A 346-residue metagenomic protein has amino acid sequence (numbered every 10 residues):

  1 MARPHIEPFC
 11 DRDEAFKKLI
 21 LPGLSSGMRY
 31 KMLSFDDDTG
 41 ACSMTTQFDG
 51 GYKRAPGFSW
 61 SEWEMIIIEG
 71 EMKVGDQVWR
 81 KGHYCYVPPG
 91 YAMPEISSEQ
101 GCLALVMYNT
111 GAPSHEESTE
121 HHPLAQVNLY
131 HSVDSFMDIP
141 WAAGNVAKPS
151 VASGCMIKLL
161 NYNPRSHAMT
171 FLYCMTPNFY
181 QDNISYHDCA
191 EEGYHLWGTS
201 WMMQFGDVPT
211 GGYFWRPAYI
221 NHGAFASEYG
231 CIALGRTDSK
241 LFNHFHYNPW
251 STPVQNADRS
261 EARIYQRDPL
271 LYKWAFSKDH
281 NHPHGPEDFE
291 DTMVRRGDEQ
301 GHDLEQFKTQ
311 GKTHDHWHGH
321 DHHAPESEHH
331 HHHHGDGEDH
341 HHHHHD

Functional and structural regions predicted by a protein language model:
M1-D38, S114-H167, R259-K308: A short, N-terminal "cap"/entry segment at the start of jelly-roll beta-barrel domains of the cupin/DSBH fold
L24-S59, K73, Q77-K81, P88 (+5 more regions): Conserved short histidine dyad/triad with adjacent acidic residue
M28, V78-W79, P89-S118, C189 (+2 more regions): Ligand-binding loop in jelly-roll beta-barrel domains
M65: Structured binding elements
E69-G70, W197-T199: Glycine-centered positions in the ABC transporter ATPase nucleotide-binding domain
H280-F289, M293-D346: Histidine-centered metal-binding segments
